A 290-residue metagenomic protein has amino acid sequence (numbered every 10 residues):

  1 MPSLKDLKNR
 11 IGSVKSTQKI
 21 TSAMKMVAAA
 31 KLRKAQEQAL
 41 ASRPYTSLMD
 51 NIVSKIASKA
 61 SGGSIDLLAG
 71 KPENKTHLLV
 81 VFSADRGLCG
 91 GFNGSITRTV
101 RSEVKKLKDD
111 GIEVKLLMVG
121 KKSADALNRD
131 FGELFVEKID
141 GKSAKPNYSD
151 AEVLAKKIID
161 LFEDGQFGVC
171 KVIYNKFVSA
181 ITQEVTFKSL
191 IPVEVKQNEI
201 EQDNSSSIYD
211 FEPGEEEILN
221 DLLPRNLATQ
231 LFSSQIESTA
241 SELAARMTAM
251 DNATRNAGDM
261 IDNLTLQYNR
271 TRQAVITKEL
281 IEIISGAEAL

Functional and structural regions predicted by a protein language model:
M1-L290: C-terminal beta-strand-loop-alpha-helix "lid" module of Rossmann-like NAD(P)-dependent dehydrogenases
